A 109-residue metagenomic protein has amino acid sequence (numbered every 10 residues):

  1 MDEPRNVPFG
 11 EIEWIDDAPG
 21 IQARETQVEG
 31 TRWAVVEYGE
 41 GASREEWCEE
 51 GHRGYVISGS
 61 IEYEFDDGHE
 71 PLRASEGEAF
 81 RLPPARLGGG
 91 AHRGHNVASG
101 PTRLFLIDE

Functional and structural regions predicted by a protein language model:
M1-V35, E45: A short, N-terminal "cap"/entry segment at the start of jelly-roll beta-barrel domains of the cupin/DSBH fold
E25, W33-E37, R53, A79-R81 (+1 more regions): Conserved hydrophobic/aromatic beta-strand scaffold that supports enzyme active sites
G30, I57, R86-G88, A98: Short loop/turn positions at the edges of beta-strands in beta-sheet-rich folds
Y38, W47-Y63: Short, conserved beta-strand element in jelly-roll/cupin
W47-E49, A74, A98: Short glycine/proline-enriched turns and hinge-like loops at secondary-structure junctions
D67-R86: Short acidic-glycine-tyrosine-enriched beta hairpin
R81, H92-E109: A short hydrophobic beta-strand segment most commonly corresponding to one strand of the jelly-roll/cupin
